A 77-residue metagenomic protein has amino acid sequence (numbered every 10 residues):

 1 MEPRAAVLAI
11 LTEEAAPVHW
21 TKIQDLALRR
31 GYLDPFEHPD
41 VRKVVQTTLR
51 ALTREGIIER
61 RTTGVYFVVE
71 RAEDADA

Functional and structural regions predicted by a protein language model:
M1-H19, L49-T53: Positively charged, polyanion-binding regions of nucleic-acid-associated proteins
P17-R29: Short acidic, hydrophobic short linear motifs in intrinsically disordered regions
Q24, D40, V65-Y66: Residue-level "edge-of-site" marker
L28-T48, T53, E73-D74: Short, positively charged loop/turn segments that connect secondary-structure elements
T53-R61: A short, conserved structural fragment
G64-A77: Short, cationic-aromatic polyanion-contact patches
